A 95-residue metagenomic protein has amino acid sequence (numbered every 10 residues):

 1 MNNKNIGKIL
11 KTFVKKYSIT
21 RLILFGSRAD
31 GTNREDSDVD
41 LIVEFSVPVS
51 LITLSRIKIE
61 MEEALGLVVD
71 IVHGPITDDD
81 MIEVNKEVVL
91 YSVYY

Functional and structural regions predicted by a protein language model:
M1-I23, A29-E35, S46-Y95: Catalytic core of pol beta-like nucleotidyltransferases
V39-E44: Amphipathic, hydrophobic secondary-structure cores in small proteins
